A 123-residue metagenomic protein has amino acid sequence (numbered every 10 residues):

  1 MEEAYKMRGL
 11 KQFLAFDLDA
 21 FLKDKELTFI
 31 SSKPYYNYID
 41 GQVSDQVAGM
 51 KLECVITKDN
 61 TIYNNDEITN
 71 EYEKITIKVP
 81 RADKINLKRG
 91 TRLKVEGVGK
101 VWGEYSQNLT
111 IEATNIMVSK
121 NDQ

Functional and structural regions predicted by a protein language model:
M1-K94, V98-Q123: OB-fold and OB-like single-stranded nucleic-acid-recognition modules and their adjacent interaction interfaces
